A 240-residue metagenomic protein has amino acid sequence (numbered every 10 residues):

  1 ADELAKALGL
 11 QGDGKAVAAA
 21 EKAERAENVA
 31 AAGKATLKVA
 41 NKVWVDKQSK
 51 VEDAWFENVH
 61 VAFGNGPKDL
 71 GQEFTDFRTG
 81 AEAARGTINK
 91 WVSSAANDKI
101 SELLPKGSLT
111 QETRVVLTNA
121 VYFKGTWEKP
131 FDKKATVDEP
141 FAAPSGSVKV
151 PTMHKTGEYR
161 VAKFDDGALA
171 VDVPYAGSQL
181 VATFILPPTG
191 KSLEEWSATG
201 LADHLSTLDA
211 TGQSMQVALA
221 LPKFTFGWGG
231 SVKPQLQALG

Functional and structural regions predicted by a protein language model:
A1-G12, A142: Primarily short, surface-exposed interaction patches in extracytoplasmic proteins
G14-F184, P188-G190, A210-G240: Non-catalytic, conformational "gating/processing" segments within enzyme and secreted inhibitor domains
L193-E195: Solvent-exposed, non-transmembrane alpha-helical starts
A198-G200, L236-Q237: Short, solvent-exposed amphipathic alpha-helical segments in soluble enzyme and RNA/protein-processing domains
L201-L205, A210: C-terminal, non-catalytic macromolecule-binding modules
